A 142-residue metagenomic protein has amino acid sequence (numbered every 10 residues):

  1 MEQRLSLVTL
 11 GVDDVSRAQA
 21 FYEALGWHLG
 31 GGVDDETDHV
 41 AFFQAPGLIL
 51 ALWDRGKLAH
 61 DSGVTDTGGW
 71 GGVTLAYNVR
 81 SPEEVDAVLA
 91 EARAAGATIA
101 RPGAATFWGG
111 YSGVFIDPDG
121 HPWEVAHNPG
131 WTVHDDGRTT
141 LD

Functional and structural regions predicted by a protein language model:
M1-Q19, T74-Y77, P129-D142: N-terminal beta-strand motif that seeds the catalytic metal site of vicinal oxygen chelate
E2, G31-F42, T106-G113: Generic detector of contiguous secondary-structure segments
R4-D13, A41-F43, G63-E91, Y111-I116: Vicinal oxygen chelate
T9-A59: Core segments of cupin and vicinal oxygen chelate
A18, Y22, V85, A92: Hydrophobic pocket/interface hotspot
L48-L50, V73, P118: Change "...and in nucleic-acid phosphodiester-cleaving endonucleases..." to "...and in nucleic-acid processing enzymes
G56-G68, T132-H134: Short, flexible, glycine-rich and Lys/Arg-enriched loop motifs at helix boundaries that contact anionic partners
L89-D142: Vicinal oxygen chelate
